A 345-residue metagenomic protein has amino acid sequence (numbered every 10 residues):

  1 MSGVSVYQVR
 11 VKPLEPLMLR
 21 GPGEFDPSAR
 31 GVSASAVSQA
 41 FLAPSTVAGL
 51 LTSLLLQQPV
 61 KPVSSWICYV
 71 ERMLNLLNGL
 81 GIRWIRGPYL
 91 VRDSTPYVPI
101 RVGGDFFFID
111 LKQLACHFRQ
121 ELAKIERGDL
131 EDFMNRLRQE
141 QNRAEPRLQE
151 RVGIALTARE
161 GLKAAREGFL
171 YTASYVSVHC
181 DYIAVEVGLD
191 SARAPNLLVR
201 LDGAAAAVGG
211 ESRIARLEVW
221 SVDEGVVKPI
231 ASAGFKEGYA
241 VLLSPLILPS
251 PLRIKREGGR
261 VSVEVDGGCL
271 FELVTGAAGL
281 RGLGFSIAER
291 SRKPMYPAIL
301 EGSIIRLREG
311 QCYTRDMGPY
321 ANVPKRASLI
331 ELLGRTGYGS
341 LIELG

Functional and structural regions predicted by a protein language model:
S2-G345: Conserved active-site/ligand-binding neighborhood in enzyme cores
